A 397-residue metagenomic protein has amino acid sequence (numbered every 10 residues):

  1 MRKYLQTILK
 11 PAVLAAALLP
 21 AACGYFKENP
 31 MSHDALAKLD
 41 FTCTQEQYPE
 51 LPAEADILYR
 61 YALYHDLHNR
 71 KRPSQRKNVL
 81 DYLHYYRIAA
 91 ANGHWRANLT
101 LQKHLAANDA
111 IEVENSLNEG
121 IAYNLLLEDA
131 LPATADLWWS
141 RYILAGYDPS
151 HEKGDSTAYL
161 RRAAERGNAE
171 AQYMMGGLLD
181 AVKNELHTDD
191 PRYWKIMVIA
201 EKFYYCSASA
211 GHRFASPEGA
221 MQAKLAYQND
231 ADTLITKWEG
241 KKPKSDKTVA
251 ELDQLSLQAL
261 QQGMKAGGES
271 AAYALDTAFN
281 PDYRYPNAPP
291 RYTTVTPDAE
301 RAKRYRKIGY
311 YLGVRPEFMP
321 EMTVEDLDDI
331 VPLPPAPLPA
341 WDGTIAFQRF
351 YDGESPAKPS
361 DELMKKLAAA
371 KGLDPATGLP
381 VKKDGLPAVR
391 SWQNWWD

Functional and structural regions predicted by a protein language model:
R2-A12: Bacterial N-terminal signal peptides that target proteins for export
L19-A22: C-terminal motif of bacterial Sec signal peptides marking the signal peptidase cleavage site
G24-F26: Bacterial signal peptide processing site
L51-L58, D66-H68, A91-R96, L101 (+14 more regions): Short helix-capping/linker turns of helical repeat alpha-solenoids
D66-L125: Post-signal peptide N-terminal segment of secreted/secretory-pathway proteins
Q75-D81, I111-Y123, P149-Y159, E185-F203 (+3 more regions): Structural signature of tandem alpha-helical TPR/SEL1-like repeats, specifically the intra-repeat loop/turn
V198-Y205, G240, L257, Q261-E269 (+2 more regions): TPR/TPR-like (Sel1-like) alpha-helical repeat modules
P289-D397: Terminal, low-structured helical/coil segments at or just beyond the last alpha-helical repeat
